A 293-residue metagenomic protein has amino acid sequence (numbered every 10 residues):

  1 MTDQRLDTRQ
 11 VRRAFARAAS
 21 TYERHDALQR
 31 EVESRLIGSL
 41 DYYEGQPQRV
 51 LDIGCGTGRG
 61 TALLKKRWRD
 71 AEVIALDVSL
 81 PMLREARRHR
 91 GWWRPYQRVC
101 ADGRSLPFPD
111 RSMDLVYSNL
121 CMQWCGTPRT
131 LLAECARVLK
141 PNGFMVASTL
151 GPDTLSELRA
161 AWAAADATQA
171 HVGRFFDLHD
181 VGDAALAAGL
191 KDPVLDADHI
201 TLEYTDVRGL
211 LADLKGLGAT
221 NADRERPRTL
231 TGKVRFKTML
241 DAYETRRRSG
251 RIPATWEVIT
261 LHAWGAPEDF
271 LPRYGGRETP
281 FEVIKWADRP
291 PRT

Functional and structural regions predicted by a protein language model:
M1-S20: N-terminal, positively charged/glycine-rich alpha-helical extensions of SAM-dependent methyltransferases
A27-Q48, A62-L63: Conserved alpha-helix/loop element of class I SAM-dependent methyltransferases that forms part of the SAM/SAH-binding
R49-L106: Class I SAM-dependent methyltransferase SAM/SAH-binding core
R104-L115: A short acidic, Gly/Pro-enriched loop at the edge of an enzyme's catalytic core that lines a small-molecule cofactor
D114-T127: A short SAM/SAH-binding and catalytic strip from SAM-dependent methyltransferases
R129-P141: A short glycine-rich, Lys/Arg-flanked "PGG" loop and its adjoining helix->strand segment in the class I
F144-G209, G216-L230: Conserved catalytic/acceptor-binding region of the Class I
D196-T293: Conserved Class I S-adenosyl-L-methionine
